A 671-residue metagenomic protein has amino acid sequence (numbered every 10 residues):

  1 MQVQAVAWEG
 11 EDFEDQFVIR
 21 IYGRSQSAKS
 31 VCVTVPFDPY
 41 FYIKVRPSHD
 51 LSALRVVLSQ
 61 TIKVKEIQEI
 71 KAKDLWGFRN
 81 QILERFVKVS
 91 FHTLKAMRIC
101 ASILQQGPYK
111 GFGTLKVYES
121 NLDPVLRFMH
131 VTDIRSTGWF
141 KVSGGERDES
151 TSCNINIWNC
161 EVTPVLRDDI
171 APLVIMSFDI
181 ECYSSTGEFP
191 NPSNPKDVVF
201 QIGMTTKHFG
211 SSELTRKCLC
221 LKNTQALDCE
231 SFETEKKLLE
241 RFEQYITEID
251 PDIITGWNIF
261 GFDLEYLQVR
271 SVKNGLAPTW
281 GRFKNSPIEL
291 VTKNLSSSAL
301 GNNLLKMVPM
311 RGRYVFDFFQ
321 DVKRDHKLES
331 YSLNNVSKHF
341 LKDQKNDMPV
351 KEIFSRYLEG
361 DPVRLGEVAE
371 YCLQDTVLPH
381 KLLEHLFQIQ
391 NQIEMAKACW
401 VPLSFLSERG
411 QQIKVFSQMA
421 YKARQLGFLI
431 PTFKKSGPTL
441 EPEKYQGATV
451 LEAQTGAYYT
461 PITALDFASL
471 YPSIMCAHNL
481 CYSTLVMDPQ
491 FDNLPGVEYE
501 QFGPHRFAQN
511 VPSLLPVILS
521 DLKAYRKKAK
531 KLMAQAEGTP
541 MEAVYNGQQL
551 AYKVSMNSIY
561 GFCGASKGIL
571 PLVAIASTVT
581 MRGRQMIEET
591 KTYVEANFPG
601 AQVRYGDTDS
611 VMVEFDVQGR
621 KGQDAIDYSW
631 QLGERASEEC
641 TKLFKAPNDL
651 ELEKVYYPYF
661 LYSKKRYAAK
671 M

Functional and structural regions predicted by a protein language model:
M1-F318, R324-K435, E443-L451, A457-P461 (+7 more regions): The two-metal-ion catalytic cores of nucleic-acid processing enzymes
F78-R79, Q602-D607, L652: Short beta-strand
Q81, F86-F91, D317, S566 (+2 more regions): Short, hydrophobic beta-strand segments
C218-L227, E537, F562-M581: Gly-rich Lys/Arg/Thr-decorated short loops/hinges at beta-loop-alpha junctions or inter-strand turns that position
V322, K553-Y560, P571-K591: Conserved pre-motif C helix in the palm subdomain of viral-like polymerases
K345, M586-T608: Active-site palm subdomain of RNA-directed nucleic acid polymerases
R526, M556, Q602-D616: Catalytic palm active-site di-aspartate
M612-M671: C-terminal polymerase-core module
